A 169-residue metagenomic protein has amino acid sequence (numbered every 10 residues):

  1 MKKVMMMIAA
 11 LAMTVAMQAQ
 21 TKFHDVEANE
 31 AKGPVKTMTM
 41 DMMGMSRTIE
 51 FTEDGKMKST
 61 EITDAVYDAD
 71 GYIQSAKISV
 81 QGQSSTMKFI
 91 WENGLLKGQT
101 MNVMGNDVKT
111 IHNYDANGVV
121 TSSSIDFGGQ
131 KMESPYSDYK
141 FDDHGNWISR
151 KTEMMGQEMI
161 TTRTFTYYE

Functional and structural regions predicted by a protein language model:
M1-K22: Bacterial Sec-dependent N-terminal signal peptides
Q20-E169: Buried hydrophobic residues that stabilize the cores of well-folded domains
